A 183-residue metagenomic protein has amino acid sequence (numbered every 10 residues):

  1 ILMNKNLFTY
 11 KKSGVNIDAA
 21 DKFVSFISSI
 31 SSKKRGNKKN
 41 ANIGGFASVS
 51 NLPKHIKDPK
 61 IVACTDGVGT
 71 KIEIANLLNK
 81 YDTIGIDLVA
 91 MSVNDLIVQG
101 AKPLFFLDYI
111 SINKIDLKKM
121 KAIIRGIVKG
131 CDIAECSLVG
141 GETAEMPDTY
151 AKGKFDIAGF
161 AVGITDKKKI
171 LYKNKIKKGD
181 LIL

Functional and structural regions predicted by a protein language model:
I1-L2: Short, Lys/Arg-enriched N-terminal segments with co-localized hydrophobic residues within the first ~10-30 amino acids
K5-N40: N-terminal amphipathic/basic leader segments beginning at the initiator methionine
S29-L183: Glycine-rich phosphate/pyrophosphate-binding loop regions near the starts of catalytic domains
